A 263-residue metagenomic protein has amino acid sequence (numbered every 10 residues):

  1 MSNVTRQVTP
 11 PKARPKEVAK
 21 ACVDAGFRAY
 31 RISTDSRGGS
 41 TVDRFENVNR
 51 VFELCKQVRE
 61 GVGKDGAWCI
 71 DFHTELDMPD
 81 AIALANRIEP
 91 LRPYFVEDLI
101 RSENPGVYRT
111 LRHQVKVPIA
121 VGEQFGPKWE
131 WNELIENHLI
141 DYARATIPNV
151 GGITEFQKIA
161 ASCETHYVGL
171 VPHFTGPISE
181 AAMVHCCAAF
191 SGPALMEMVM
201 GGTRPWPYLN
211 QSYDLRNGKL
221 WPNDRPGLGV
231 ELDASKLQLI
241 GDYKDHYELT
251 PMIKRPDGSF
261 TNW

Functional and structural regions predicted by a protein language model:
S2-R109: Metal-dependent enolase-superfamily TIM-barrel catalytic cores that perform enediolate-based chemistry
S2-V4, N217, D224, A234 (+1 more regions): Pocket-edge structural micro-motifs
G38, R204, N210, K254 (+1 more regions): Short leucine-rich amphipathic alpha-helices used at interfaces
L54, S179, D233-K236: Alpha-helical structural motif
R59-V62, R92, C187-S191, G241-K244: Structural signal for hydrophobic packing residues in well-ordered secondary-structure cores of soluble enzyme domains
N86, R92-F95, E103-G227, E231: Shared catalytic-loop signature of beta/alpha-barrel
L228-W263: Extended hydrophobic packing segments that form well-structured cores
